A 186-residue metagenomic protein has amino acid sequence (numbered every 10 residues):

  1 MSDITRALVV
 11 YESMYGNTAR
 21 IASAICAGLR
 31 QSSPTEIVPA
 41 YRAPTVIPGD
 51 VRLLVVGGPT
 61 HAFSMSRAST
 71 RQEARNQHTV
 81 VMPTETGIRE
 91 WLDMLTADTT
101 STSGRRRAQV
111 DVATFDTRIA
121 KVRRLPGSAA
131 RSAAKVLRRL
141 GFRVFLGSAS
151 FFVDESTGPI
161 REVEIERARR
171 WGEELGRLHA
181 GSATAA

Functional and structural regions predicted by a protein language model:
S2-S32: N-terminal beta1-alpha1 ligand-phosphate binding loop
T5-R6, P34-E36, D111, R143: Residues at the starts of beta-strands that form the adenosine-phosphate
Y15, R118-R124, V153-E155: Short histidine/acidic/glycine/proline-rich micro-motifs that form metal- and phosphate-coordinating active-site loops
I25, L29-R30, V136-L137, F142: Hydrophobic alpha-helical packing residues
S32-P44: A short beta-strand-loop structural module common to alpha/beta enzyme folds
Y41-L140: Helix-loop-strand module that forms the ligand-binding subsite of alpha/beta enzymes
R138-A186: Glycine-rich phosphate/pyrophosphate-binding loop and the adjoining helix
